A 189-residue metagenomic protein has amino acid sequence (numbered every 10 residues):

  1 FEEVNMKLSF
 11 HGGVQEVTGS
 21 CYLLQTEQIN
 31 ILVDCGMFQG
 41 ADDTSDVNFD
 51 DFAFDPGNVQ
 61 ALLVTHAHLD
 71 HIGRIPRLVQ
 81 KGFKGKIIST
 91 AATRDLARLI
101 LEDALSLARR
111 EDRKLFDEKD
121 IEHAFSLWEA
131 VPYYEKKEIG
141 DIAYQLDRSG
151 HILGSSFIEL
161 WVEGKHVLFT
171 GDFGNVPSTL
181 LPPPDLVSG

Functional and structural regions predicted by a protein language model:
F1-N5: Short, Lys/Arg-enriched N-terminal segments with co-localized hydrophobic residues within the first ~10-30 amino acids
M6-L63, H68-I72, R77-G189: His/Asp/Glu-rich metal-coordinating catalytic cores of metallo-dependent phosphodiesterases/hydrolases acting on
